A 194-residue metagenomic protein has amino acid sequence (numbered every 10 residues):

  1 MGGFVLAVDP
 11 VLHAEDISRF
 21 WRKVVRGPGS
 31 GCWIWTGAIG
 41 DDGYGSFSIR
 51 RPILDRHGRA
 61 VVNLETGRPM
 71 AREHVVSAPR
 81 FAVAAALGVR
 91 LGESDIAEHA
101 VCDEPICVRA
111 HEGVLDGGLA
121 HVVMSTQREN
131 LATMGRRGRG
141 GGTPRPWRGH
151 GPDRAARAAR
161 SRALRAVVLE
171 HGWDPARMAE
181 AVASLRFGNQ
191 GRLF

Functional and structural regions predicted by a protein language model:
M1-V75, V101-C102, A158, A163 (+1 more regions): Short helix-coil boundary/hinge micro-motifs
E73-L193: Short, cationic Gly/His-enriched loop motifs
